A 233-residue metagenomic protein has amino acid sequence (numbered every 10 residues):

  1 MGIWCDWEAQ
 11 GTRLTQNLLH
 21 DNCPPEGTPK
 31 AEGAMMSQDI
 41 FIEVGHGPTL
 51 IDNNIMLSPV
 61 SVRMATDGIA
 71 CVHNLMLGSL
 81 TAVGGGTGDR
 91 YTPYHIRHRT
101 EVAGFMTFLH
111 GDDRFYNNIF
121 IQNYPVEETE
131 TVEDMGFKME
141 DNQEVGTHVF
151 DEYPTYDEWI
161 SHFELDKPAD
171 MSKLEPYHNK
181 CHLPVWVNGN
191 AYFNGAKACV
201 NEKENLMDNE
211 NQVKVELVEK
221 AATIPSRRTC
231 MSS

Functional and structural regions predicted by a protein language model:
M1-S233: Glycine- and acidic/polar-rich repeat regions and solenoidal domains
